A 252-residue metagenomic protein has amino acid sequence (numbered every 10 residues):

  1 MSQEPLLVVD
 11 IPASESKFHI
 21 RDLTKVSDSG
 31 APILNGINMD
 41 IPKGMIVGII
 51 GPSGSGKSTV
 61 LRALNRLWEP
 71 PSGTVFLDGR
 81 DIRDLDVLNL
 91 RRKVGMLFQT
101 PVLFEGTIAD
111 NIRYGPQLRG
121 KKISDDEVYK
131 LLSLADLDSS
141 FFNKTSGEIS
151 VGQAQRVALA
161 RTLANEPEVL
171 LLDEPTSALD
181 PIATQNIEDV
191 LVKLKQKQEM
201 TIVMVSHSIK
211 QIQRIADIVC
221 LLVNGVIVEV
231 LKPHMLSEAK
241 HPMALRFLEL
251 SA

Functional and structural regions predicted by a protein language model:
N65: Helix-to-loop junction immediately C-terminal to a conserved catalytic motif
D125-F141: Conserved ABC ATPase "signature" region
T145-I149, Q153: Conserved ABC ATPase signature
N165: Conserved signature/switch motifs of ABC ATPase nucleotide-binding domains
L170-D173: Catalytic Walker B motif of ABC-type/P-loop ATPase nucleotide-binding domains
Q185-K197: Helical segment within the ABC ATPase nucleotide-binding domain
S206-H207: H-loop/switch region of ABC-family ATPase nucleotide-binding domains
H234-A252: C-terminal boundary and immediately downstream tail of ABC-type ATPase nucleotide-binding domains
